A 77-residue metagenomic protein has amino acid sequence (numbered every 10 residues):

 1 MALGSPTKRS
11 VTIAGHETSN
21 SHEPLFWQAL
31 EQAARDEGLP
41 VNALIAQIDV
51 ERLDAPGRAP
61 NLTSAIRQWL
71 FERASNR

Functional and structural regions predicted by a protein language model:
M1-A14: A detector of short terminal or domain-flanking linear segments
T12-A65: Amphipathic, hydrophobic secondary-structure cores in small proteins
R67-R77: Short, solvent-exposed charged binding patches
